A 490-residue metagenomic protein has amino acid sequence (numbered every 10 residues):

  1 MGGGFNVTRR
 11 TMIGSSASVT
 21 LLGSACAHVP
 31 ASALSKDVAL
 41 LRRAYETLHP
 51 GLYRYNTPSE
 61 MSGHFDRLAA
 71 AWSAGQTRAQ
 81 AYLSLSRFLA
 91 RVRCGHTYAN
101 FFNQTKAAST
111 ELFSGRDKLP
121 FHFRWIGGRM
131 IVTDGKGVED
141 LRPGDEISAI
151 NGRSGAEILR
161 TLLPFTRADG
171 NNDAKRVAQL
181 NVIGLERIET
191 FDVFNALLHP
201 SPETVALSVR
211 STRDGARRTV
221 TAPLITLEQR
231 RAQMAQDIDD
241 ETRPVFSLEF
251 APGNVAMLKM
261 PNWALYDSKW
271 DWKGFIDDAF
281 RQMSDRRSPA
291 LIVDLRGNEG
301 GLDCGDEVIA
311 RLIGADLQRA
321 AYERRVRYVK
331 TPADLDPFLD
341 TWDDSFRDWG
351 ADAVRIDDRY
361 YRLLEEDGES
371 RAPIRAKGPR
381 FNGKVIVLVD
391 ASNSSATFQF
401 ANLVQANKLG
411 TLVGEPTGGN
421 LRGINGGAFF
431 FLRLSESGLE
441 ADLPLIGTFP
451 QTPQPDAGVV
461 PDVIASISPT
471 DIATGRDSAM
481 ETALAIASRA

Functional and structural regions predicted by a protein language model:
G4-N6, T11-A27: N-terminal export signals
A25-R327, P332-T341, L421-L434, E440 (+4 more regions): Flexible, low-complexity junctional segments that flank or bridge functional domains
I188-T190, L198-P200, A351-G383: Alpha-helix-centered segments that form part of catalytic cores
L265, A351-L364, L443-G458: Extended, charge-rich low-complexity interaction segments
S288-I292, R380-I386: Short, surface-exposed connector motifs at secondary-structure boundaries
K330-R359: Low-complexity, serine/threonine/proline-enriched polar segments
K384-A406, T411-R422: Extended C-terminal subregions enriched in glycine
G458-T470: A hydrophobic, small-residue-rich beta->alpha segment in the mid-to-C-terminal subdomain of diverse proteins
